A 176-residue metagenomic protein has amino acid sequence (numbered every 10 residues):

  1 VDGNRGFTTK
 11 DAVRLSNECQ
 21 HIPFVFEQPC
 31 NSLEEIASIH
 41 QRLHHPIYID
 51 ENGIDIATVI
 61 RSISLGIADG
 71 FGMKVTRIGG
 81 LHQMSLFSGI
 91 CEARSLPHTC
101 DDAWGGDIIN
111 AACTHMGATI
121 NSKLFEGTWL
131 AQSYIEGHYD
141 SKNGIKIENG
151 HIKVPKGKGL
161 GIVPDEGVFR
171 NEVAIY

Functional and structural regions predicted by a protein language model:
V1-D2, I49-E51: Short beta-strand elements of ligand-binding domains
V1-L43: Metal-dependent enolase-superfamily TIM-barrel catalytic cores that perform enediolate-based chemistry
P23, N31-Y48, I54-H151, P155: Shared catalytic-loop signature of beta/alpha-barrel
K156, P164-Y176: Catalytic-core signal marking the mid-to-C-terminal active-site face
